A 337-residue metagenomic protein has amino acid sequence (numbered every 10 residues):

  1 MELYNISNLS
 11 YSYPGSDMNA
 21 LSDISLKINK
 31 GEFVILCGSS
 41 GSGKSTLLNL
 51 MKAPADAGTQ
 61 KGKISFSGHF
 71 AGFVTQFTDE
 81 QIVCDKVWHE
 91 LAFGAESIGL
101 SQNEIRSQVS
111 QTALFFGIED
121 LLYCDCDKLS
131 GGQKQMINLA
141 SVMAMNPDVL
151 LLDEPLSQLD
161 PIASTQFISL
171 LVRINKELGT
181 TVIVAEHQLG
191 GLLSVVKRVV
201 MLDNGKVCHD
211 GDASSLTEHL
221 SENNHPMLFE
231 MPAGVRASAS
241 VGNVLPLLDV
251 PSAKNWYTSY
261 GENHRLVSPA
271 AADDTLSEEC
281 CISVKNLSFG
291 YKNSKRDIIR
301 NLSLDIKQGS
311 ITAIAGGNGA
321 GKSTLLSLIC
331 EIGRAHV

Functional and structural regions predicted by a protein language model:
M1-I6, Y11-D23, A55-T59, L276-C281 (+2 more regions): A short, flexible loop at the N-terminus of ABC-type nucleotide-binding domains that lies
C37-S39, A315-G317: The feature captures the beta-strand-to-loop junction immediately N-terminal to the Walker
N103-L121, I282, L287: Conserved ABC ATPase "signature" region
D125-L129, Q133: Conserved ABC ATPase signature
L150-D153: Catalytic Walker B motif of ABC-type/P-loop ATPase nucleotide-binding domains
E186-H187: H-loop/switch region of ABC-family ATPase nucleotide-binding domains
L202, K206-A239: Conserved beta-strand-loop-alpha-helix hinge in the C-terminal portion of ABC ATPase nucleotide-binding domains
